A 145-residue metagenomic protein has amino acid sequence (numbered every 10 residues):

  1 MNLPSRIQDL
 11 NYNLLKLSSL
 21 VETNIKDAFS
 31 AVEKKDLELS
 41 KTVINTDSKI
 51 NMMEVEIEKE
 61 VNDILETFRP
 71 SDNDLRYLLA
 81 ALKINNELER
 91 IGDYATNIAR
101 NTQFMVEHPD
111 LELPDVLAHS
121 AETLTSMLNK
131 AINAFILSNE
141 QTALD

Functional and structural regions predicted by a protein language model:
M1-D145: Cytosolic, long alpha-helical scaffolding segments
